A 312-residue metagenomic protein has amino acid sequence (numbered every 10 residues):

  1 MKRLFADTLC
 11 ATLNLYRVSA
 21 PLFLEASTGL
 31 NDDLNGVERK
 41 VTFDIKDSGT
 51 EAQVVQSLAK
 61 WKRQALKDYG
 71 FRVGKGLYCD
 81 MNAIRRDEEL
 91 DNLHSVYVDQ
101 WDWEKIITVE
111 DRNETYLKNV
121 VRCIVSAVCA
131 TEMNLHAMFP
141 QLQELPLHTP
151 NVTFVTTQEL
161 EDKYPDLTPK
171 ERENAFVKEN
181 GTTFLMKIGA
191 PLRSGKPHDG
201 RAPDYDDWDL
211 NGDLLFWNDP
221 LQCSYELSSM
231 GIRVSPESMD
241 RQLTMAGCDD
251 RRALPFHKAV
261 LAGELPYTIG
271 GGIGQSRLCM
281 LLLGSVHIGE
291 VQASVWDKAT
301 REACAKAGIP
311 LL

Functional and structural regions predicted by a protein language model:
M1-H94, D102-I106: Class II aminoacyl-tRNA synthetase-like tRNA-binding/catalytic domains
M1-L4, R112-N119, C123, P255 (+2 more regions): Generic recognition of stable, solvent-exposed alpha-helical segments in well-folded globular domains
F5, L9-R17, I124-L135, V286: A generic secondary-structure signal for well-formed alpha-helical elements
L22-A26, P140-L147, A299-R301: A glycine-rich phosphate-binding loop feature that marks nucleotide/adenosyl-phosphate handling sites
F43-K46, K67-V73, L93-S95, E144 (+3 more regions): A general structural signal for short secondary-structure junctions and capping/turn motifs
K75-L77, V98-D102, N180-T182, S224: Extracellular structured ligand-interaction cores
C79-L167, E171: Extended, charged alpha-beta segments that form solvent-exposed binding/catalytic grooves in nucleic-acid-handling
I84, V155-L312: A translation/RNA-centric and nucleic-acid-associated enzymatic feature enriched in Class II aminoacyl-tRNA synthetases
